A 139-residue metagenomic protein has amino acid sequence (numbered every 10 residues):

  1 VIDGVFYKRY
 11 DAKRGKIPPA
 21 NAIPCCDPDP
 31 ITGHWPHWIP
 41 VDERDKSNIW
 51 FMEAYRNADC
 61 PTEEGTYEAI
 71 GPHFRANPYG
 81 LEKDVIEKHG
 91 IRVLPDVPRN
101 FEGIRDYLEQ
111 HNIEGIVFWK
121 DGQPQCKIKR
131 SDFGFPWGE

Functional and structural regions predicted by a protein language model:
V1-E139: Core nucleotide-handling region used for phosphoryl-transfer chemistry
